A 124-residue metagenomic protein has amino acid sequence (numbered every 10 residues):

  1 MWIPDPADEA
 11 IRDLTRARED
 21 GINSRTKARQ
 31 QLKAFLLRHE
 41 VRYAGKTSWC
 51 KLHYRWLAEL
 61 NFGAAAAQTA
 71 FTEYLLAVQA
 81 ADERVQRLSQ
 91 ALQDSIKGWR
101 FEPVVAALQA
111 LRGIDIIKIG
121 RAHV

Functional and structural regions predicted by a protein language model:
M1-A122: A detector of single, family-specific signature residues that are central to catalytic or substrate-handling motifs
